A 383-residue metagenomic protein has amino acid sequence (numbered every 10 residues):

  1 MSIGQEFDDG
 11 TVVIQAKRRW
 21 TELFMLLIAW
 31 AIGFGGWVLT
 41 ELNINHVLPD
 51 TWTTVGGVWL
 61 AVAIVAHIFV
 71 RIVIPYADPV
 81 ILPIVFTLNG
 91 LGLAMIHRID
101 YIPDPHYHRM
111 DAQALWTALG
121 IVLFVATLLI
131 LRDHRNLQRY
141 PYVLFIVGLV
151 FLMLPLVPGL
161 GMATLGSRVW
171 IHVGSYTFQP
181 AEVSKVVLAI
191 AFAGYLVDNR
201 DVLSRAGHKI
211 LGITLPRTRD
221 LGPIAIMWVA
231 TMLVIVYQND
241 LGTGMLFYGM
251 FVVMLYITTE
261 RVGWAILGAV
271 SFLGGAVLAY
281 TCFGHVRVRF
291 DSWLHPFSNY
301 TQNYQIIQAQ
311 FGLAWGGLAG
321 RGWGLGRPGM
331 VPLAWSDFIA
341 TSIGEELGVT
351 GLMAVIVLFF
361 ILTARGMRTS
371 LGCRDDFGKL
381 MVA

Functional and structural regions predicted by a protein language model:
Q5-W59, I64-Q238: Membrane-helix boundary/helix-loop-helix interface segments in multi-pass membrane proteins
G57-V62, L115-L123, E345-A364: Hydrophobic alpha-helical transmembrane segments
I64-I68, A191, V277, T281-H285 (+1 more regions): Transmembrane alpha-helix boundary/anchor motif
I84-T87, F145-G148, L267-G275, V382-A383: Central hydrophobic cores of alpha-helical transmembrane segments in multi-pass integral membrane proteins
M153, M162-T177, Y256, W264-V355 (+1 more regions): Hydrophobic, glycine- and aromatic-enriched re-entrant/interface helices and adjoining loop segments
A163-R168, V236-G249, G372-A383: Interfacial helix-loop-helix junctions of multi-pass membrane proteins
A206-D220, G366-A383: Membrane-interface helix-loop-helix junctions at transmembrane boundaries of multi-pass membrane enzymes, predominantly
L221-T281, W293-H295: Hydrophobic alpha-helical segments of polytopic membrane proteins
